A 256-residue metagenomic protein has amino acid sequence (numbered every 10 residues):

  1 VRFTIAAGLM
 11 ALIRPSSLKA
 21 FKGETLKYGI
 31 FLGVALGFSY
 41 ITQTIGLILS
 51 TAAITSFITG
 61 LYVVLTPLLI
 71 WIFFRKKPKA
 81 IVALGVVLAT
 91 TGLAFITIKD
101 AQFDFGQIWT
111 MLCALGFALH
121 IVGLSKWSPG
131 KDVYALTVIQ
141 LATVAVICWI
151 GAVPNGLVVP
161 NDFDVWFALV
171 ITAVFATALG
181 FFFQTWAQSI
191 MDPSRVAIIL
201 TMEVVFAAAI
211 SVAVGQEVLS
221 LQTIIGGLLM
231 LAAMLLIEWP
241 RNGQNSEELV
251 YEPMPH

Functional and structural regions predicted by a protein language model:
V1, T55-L61, L124-A145, T177-A213: Helix-helix packing/entry segments at the starts of transmembrane helices
V1-A7, A35, Y40, T44-K76 (+2 more regions): Specific alpha-helical transmembrane segments that line the substrate/conduction pathway and gating interfaces
F3, A11, V165-F167, T201-H256: C-terminal-most transmembrane helix of multi-pass membrane proteins
A6-A11, T66-W71, D100-G156, L169 (+2 more regions): Transmembrane alpha-helical segments that form core, pore/gating elements of small-molecule transporters/exporters
M10, I30, L36, P78-T97 (+3 more regions): Hydrophobic transmembrane alpha-helices of multi-pass small-molecule transport proteins
R14-T59, F95, A173-M191: Specific transmembrane alpha-helical segments of multi-pass solute transporters/efflux pumps, especially DMT/EamA
G23-K27, S56-T59, I72-G92, F103-W109 (+1 more regions): Loop-to-transmembrane alpha-helix entry segments
I48, A94-F105, A152-L169, V212-L221: Membrane-interface helix termini and inter-helical loops of multi-pass transporters
